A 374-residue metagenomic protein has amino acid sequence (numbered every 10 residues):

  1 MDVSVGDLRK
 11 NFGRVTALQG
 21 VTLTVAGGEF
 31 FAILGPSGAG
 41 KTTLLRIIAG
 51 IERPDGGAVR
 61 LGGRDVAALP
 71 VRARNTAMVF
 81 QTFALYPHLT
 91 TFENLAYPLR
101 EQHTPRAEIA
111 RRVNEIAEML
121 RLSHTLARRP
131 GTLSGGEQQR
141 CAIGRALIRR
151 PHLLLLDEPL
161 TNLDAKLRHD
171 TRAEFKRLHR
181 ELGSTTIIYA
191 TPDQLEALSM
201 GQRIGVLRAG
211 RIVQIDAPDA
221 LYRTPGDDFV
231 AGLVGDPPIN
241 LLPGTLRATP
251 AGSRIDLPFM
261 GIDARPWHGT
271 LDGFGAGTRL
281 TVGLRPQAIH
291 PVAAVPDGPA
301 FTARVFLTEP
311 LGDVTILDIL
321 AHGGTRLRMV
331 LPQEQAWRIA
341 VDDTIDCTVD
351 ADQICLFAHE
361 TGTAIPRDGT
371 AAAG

Functional and structural regions predicted by a protein language model:
F30, N75-A77, Q81-F229: ABC ATPase nucleotide-binding domains
L34-P36: The feature captures the beta-strand-to-loop junction immediately N-terminal to the Walker
A49: Helix-to-loop junction immediately C-terminal to a conserved catalytic motif
D55-A58, A209: Conserved coupling/switch loops of ABC nucleotide-binding domains, chiefly the family-specific signature
G57-D65: Conserved ABC transporter NBD signature motif
R254, P258-E309, Q335-G374: Glycine/charge-rich catalytic "coupling/switch" loops of P-loop NTPases
